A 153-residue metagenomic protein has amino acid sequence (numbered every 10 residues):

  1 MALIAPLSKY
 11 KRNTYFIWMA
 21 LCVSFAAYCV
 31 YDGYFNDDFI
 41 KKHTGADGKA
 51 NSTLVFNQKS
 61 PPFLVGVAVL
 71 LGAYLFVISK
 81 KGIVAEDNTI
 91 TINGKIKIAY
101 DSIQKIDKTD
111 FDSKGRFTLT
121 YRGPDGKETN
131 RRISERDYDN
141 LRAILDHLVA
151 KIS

Functional and structural regions predicted by a protein language model:
M1-P6, D112, D137-S153: Terminal and domain-flanking low-complexity segments
M1-V55: N-terminal membrane-targeting/pre-transmembrane regions
F56-A68: Hydrophobic alpha-helical transmembrane segments
A68-K105: Conserved beta-hairpin
D107-S113: Short, conserved beta-turn/loop elements at beta-strand boundaries and strand-helix junctions
K114-L119: Short aromatic-glycine-enriched beta-strand elements
T120-L145: Canonical phosphoinositide-binding patch of PH/PH-like domains
